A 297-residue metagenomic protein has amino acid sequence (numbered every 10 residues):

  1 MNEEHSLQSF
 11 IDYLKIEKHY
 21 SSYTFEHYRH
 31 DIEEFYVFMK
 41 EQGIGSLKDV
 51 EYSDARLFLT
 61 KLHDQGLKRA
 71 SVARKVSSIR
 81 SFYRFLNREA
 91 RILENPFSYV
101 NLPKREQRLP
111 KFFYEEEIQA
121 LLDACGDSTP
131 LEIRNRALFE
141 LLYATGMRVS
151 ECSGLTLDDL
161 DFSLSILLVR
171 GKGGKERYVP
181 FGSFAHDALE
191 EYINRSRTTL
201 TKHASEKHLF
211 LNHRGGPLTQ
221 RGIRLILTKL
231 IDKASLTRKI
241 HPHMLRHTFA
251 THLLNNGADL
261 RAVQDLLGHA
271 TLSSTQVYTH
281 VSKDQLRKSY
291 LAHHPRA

Functional and structural regions predicted by a protein language model:
M1-A297: Conserved catalytic core of the tyrosine transesterase superfamily
